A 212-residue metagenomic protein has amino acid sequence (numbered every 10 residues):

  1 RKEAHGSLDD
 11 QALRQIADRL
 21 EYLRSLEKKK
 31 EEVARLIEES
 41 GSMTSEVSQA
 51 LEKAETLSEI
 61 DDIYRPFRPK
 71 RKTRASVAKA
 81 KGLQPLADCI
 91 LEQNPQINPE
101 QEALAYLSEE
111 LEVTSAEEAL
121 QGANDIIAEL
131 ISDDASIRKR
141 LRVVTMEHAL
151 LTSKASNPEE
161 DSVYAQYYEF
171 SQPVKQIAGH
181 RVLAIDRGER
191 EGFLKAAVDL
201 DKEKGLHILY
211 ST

Functional and structural regions predicted by a protein language model:
R1-L8: Feature marking long nucleic-acid-engaging regions of large polymerase/nuclease enzymes
A12, Y22, L26-T212: Duplex nucleic acid-engaging cores and interfaces of nucleic-acid transaction enzymes
I16-R19: Short, charge/polar-rich alpha-helical segments
